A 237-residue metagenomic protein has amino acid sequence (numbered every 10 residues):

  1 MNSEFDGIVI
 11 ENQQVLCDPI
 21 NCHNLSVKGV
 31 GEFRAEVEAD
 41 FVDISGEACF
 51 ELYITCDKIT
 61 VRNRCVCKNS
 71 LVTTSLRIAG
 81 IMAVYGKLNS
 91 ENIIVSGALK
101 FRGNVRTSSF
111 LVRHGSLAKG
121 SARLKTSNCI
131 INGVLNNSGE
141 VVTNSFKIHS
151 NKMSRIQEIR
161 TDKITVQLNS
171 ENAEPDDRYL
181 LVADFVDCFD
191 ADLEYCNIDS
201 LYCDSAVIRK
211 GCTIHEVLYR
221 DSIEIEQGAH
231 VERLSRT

Functional and structural regions predicted by a protein language model:
M1-T237: Extended beta-solenoid/beta-helix repeat architectures
